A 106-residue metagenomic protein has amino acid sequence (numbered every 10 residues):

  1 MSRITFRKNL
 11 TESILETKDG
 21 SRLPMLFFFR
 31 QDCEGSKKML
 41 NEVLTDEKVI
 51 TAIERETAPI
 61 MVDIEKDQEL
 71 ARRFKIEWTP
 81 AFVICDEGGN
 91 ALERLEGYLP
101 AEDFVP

Functional and structural regions predicted by a protein language model:
M1-G20: N-terminal leader/targeting and pre-domain segments
L10, G35-A52: Typically the conserved alpha-helix immediately C-terminal to a functionally engaged Cys/Sec in thioredoxin-like
D19-C33: Short active-site neighborhood of thiol/selenol oxidoreductases, capturing the structured segment around
G20-P24, R55-I60, E87, A91: Loop/turn elements at helix/coil->beta-strand transitions in domains of secreted/extracellular proteins
R22-L23, Q68, F74-C85: Structural micro-motif
F29-L40, G88-N90: Periplasmic/extracellular electron-transfer cofactor-ligation site, primarily the c-type cytochrome heme-c attachment
E42-T45, E77-P106: Non-catalytic, surface beta->alpha helical segment in thiol-disulfide oxidoreductase systems
D63-E65: Conserved acidic residues
